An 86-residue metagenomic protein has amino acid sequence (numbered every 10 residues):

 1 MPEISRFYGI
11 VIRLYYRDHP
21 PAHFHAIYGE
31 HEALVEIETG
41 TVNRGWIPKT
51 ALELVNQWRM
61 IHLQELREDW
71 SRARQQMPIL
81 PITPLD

Functional and structural regions predicted by a protein language model:
M1-D86: Basic nucleic-acid-binding interfaces
